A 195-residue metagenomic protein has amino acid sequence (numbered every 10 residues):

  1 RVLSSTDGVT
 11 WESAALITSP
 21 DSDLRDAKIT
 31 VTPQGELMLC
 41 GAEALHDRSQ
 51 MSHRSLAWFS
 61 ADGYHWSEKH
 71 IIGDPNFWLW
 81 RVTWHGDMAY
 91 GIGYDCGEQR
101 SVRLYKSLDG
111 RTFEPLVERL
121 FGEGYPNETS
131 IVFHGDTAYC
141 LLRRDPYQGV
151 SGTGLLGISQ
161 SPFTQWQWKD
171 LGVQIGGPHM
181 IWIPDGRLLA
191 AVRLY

Functional and structural regions predicted by a protein language model:
R1-R25, T30-Y195: Beta-rich carbohydrate-recognition and catalytic domains
